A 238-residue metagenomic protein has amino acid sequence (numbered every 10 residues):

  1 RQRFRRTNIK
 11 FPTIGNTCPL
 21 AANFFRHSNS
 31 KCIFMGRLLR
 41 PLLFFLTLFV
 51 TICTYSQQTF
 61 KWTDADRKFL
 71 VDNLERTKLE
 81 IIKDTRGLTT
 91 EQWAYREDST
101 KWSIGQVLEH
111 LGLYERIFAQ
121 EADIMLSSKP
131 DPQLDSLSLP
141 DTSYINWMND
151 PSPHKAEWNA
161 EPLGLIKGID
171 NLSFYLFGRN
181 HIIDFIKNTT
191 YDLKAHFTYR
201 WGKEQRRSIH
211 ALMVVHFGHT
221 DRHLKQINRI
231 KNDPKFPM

Functional and structural regions predicted by a protein language model:
R1-R6, P12-W62, M238: Bacterial Sec-dependent N-terminal signal peptides
T54-F69, Q120-Y175, E204-R207, P234-M238: Short, helix-capping/interhelical loops that line the mouth of catalytic, cofactor-, or ligand-binding pockets
Q57, K83-E91, D150-A156, D192-Y199: Short alpha-helical hairpin
F60-K101: Start-of-domain marker
D66, L70, T77, I81 (+7 more regions): Stable alpha-helical elements in mature extracytoplasmic
N73-T77, I182, Y191-L193: Metal-centered catalytic cores of metalloenzymes
Y95-Y144, N188, D192-M238: Short, contiguous alpha-helical
